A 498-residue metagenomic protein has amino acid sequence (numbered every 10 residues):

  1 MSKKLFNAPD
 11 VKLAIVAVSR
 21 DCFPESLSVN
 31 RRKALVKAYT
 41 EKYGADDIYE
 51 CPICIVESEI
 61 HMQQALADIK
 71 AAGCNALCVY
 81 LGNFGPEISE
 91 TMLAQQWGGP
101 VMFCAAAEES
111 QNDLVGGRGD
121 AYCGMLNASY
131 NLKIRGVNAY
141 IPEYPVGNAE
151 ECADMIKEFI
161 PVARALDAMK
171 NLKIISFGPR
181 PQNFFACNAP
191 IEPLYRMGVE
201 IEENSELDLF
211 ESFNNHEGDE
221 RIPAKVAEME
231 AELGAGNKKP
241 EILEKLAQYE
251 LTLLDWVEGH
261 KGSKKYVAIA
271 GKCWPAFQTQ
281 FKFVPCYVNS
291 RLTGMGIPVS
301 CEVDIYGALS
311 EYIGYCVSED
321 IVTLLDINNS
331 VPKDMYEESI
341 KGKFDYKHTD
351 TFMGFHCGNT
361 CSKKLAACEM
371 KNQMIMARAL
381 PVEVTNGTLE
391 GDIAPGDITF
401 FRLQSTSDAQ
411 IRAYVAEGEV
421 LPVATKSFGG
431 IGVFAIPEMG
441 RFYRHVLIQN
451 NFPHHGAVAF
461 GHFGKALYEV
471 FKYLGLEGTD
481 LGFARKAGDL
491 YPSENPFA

Functional and structural regions predicted by a protein language model:
K3-L13, E109-N237, I242: Cap/lid and interdomain-hinge subdomains that line or gate substrate/regulatory clefts in soluble alpha/beta enzymes
V36-I55, N138-Y144, V199-S205: Short beta-strand elements in bilobed, periplasmic/extracellular small-molecule ligand-binding domains
H61-C74, T91-L93, T252-G262: Short, well-structured alpha-helical segments in soluble
C74-N83, M102-C104, Y266-G271: Periplasmic-binding protein-like
M92-G119, L126-N131, S290-V303: Short, acidic/small-residue loops that bind anionic groups at enzyme active sites
V226-V317: Long, internal scaffold/assembly segments composed of regular secondary structure
T293-F428: C-terminal catalytic subdomain
I375-A498: Extended hydrophobic packing segments that form well-structured cores
